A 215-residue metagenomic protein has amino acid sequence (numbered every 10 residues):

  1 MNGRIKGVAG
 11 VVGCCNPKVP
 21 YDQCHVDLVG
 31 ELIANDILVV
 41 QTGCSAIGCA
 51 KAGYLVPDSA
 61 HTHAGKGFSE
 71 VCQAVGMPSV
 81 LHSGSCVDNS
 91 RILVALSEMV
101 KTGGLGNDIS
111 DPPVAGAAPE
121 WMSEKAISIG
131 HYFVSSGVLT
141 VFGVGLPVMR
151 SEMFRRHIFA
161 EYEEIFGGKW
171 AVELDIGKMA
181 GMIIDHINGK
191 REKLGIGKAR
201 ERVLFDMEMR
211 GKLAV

Functional and structural regions predicted by a protein language model:
M1-V215: Anaerobic metallocofactor- and corrinoid-dependent redox/one-carbon enzyme cores, especially those from methanogenesis
